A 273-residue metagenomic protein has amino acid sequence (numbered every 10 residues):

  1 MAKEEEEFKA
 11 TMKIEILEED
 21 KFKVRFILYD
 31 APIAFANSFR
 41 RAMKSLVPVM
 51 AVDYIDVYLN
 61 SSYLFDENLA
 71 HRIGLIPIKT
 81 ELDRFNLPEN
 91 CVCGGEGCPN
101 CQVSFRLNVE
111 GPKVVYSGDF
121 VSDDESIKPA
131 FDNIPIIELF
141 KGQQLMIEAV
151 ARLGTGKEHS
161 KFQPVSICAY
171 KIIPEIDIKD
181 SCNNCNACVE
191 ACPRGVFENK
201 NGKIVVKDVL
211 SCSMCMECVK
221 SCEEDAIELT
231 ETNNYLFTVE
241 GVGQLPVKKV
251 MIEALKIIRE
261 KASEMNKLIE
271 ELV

Functional and structural regions predicted by a protein language model:
M1-V273: Protein-protein interaction/assembly regions in multi-subunit complexes
